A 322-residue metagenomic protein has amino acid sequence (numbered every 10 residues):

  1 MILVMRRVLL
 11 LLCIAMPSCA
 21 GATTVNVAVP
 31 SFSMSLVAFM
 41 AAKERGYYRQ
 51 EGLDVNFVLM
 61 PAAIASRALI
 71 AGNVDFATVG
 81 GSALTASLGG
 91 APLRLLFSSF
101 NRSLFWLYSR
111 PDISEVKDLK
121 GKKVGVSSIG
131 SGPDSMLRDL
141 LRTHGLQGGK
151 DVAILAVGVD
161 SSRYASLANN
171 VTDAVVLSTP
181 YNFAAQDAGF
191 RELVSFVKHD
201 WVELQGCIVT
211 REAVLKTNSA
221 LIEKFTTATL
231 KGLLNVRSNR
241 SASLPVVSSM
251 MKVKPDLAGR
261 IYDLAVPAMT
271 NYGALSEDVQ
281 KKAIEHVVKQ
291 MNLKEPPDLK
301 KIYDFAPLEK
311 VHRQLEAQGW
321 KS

Functional and structural regions predicted by a protein language model:
M1-M5: N-terminal secretory signal peptides that target proteins for export/translocation
R7-S18: Bacterial N-terminal signal peptides
T23-V157, S161-N169, D173-T179, E192-V202: Short, glycine-/small- and polar/acidic-enriched structural segments that line small-molecule recognition paths
L36, S66, I70, D134 (+9 more regions): Extracytoplasmic/secreted envelope proteins and their assembly/folding machinery, especially bacterial periplasmic
G81-A83, I154, S161-M251: Pocket-lining segment of extracytoplasmic ligand-binding domains
G132-K150, A228-G259, K300-Y303, K310-E316: Ligand-binding clefts/hinges and TM-proximal coupling segments of bilobed small-molecule sensing domains
T217-P297: Secondary-structure end/capping motifs
E285-S322: Conserved C-terminal helix/tail region of periplasmic/extracytoplasmic solute-binding proteins
